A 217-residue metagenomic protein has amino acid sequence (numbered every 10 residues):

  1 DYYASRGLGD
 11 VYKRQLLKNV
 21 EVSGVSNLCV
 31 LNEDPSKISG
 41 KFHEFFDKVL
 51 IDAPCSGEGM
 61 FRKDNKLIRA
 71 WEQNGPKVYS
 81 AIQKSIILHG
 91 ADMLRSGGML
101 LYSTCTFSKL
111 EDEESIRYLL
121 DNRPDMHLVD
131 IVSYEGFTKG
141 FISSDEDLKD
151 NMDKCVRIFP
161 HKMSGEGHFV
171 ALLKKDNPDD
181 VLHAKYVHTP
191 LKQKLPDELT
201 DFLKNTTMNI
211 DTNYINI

Functional and structural regions predicted by a protein language model:
D1-Y12: Single conserved hydrophobic/aromatic residue that forms the stacking wall/gate of nucleotide- or nucleobase-binding
K13-R14, I87: Short alpha-helix immediately C-terminal to the canonical SAM-binding loop
R14-H43: S-adenosyl-L-methionine
K48-L88, C105-D112: Mobile active-site "lid"/loop adjacent to the S-adenosyl-L-methionine
L94-S96: Helix-to-beta-strand junctions that scaffold the AdoMet/dcAdoMet cofactor pocket in Class I SAM-dependent enzymes
M99-S103: Conserved beta-strand signature within the Rossmann-like core of class I S-adenosyl-L-methionine
E113-E135: Conserved Class I S-adenosyl-L-methionine
E166-F169, K174-I217: Polybasic, low-complexity RNA-engagement segments
